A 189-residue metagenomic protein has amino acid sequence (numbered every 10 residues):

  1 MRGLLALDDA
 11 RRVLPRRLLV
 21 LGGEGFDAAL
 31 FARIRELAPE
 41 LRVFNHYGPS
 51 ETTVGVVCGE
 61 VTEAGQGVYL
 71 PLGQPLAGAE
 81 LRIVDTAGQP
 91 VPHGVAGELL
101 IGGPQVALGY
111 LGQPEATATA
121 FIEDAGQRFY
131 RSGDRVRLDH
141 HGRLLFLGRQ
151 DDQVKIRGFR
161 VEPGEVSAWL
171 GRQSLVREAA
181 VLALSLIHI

Functional and structural regions predicted by a protein language model:
M1, L186-I189: Accessible peptide chain termini
M1-D9, R16-F31, N45-T52: Adenylate-forming
A10-P15, R35-P39: Short, conserved loop/helix-junction motifs that constitute active-site signature segments in enzyme catalytic cores
V20, A28-L30, E36, R42-N45 (+1 more regions): AMP-dependent adenylate-forming
V57: Specific aromatic-rich, kink-prone transmembrane helix
